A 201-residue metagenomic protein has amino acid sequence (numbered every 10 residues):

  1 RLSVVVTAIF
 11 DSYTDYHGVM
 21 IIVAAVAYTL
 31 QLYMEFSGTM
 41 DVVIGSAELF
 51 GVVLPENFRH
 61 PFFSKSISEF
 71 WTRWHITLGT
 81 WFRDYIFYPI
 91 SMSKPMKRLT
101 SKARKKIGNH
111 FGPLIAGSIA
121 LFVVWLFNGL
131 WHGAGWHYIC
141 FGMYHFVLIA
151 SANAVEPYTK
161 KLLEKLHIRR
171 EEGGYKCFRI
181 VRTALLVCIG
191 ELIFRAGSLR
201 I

Functional and structural regions predicted by a protein language model:
R1-I201: Membrane-embedded transmembrane alpha-helical bundles that form the catalytic cores of multi-pass lipid-modifying
